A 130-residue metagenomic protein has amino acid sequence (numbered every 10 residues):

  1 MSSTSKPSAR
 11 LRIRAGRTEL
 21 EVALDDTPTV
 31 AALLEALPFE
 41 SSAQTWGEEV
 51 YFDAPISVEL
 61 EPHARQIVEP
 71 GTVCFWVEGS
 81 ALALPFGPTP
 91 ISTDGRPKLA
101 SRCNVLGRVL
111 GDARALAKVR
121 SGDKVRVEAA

Functional and structural regions predicted by a protein language model:
M1-E40: Long, hydrophobic N-terminal alpha-helical segment
D25-A32, A36-A130: Glycine-rich active-site loops that engage anionic ligands at enzyme catalytic sites
